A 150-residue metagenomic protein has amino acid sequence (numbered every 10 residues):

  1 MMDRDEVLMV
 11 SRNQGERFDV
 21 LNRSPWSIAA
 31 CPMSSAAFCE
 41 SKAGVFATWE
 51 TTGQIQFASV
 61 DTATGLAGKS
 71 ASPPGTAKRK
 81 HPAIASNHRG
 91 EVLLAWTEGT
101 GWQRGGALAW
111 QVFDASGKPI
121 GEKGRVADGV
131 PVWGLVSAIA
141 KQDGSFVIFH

Functional and structural regions predicted by a protein language model:
M1-H150: Extracellular, repeat-based ectodomains that mediate carbohydrate processing or recognition
